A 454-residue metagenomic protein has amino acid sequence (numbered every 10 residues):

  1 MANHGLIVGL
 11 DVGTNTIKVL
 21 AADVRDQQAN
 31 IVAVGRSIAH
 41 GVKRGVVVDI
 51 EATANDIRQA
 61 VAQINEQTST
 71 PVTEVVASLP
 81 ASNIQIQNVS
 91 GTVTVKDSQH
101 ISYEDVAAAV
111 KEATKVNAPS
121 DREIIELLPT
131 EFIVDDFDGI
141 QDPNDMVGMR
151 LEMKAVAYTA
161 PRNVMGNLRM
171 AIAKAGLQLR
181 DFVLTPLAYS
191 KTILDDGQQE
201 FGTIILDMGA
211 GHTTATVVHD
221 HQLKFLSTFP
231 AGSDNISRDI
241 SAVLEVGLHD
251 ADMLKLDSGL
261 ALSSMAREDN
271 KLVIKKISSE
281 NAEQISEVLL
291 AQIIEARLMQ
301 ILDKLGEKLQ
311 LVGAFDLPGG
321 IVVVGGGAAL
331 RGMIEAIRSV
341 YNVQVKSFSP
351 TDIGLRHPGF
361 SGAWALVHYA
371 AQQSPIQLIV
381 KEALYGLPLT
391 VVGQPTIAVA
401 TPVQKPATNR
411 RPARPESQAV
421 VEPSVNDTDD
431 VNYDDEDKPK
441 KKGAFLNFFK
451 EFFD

Functional and structural regions predicted by a protein language model:
M1-T16, D23-E74, L79-T203, G247-L248 (+3 more regions): Nucleotide/phosphate-binding catalytic cleft detector across ATP-hydrolyzing and phosphate-transferring enzymes
G9-L10, V19, A77, I172 (+5 more regions): Residue-level signature of catalytic and energy-coupling elements of molecular machines, predominantly ATP/GTP-dependent
L10-T16, L79-P80, I205-H212, V218-H221 (+2 more regions): A short acidic Gly-Thr/Ser loop motif
E66, L127, V134-D135, M165 (+2 more regions): Phosphate-binding glycine-rich/basic clefts of nucleotide- and phosphate-handling proteins, predominantly
P80, L260, L317-A336: Glycine-rich phosphate-binding loops at beta-strand->alpha-helix junctions
R150-L151, H219-Q222, G313-G320: Short, surface-exposed connector motifs at secondary-structure boundaries
K224-F225, R238, V345-I353: Short beta-alpha connecting loops at secondary-structure transitions that line or flank enzyme active sites
P350-A398: Glycine-rich phosphate-binding/hydrolytic loop that grips phosphoryl groups
